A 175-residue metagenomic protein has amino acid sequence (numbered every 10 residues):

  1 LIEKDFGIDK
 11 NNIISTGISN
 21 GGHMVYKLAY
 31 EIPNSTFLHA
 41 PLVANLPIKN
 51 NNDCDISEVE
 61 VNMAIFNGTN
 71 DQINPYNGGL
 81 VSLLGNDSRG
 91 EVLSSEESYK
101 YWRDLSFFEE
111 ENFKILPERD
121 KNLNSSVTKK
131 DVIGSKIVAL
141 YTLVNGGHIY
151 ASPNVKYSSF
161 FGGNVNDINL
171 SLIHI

Functional and structural regions predicted by a protein language model:
L1-S19, Y30, S35: Gly/Ser-rich "nucleophile elbow"/oxyanion-hole loop immediately N-terminal to the catalytic nucleophile in hydrolases
M24-L28: Hydrolases whose catalytic domains are alpha/beta-hydrolase-1, hotdog thioesterase, or metallo-beta-lactamase-like
N34-N45, N62: A conserved short beta-strand
E58-N62, S135-V138: Short, proline-enriched alpha-helix->beta-strand connector loops that line the catalytic pocket of alpha/beta-hydrolase
I65-N67: Short beta-strand/loop motif that positions the catalytic acidic residue of the alpha/beta-hydrolase fold
T69-I137, S152-N166: Active-site-adjacent alpha-helix of alpha/beta-hydrolase-fold enzymes
N145-I149: Histidine-bearing beta->alpha loop at or near hydrolase active sites
I173-I175: Conserved small/polar residues in nucleotide/adenosyl-binding loops
